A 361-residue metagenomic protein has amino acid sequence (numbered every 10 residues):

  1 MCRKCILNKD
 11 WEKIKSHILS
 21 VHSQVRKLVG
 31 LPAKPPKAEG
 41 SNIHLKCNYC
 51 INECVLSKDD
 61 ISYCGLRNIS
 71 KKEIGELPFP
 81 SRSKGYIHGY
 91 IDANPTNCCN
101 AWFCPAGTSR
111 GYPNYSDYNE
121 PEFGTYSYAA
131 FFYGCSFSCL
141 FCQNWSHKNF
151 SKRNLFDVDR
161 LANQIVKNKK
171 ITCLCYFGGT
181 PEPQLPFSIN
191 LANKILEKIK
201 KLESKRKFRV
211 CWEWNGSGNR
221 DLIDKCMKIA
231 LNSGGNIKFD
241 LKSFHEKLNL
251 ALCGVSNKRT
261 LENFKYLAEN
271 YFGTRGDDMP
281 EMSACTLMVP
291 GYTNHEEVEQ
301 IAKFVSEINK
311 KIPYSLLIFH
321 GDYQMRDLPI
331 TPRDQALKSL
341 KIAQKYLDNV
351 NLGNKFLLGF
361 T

Functional and structural regions predicted by a protein language model:
M1-H17, R26, P32-N42, C47-K58 (+2 more regions): Auxiliary Fe-S-binding modules of radical SAM enzymes
M1-T125: Flexible, acidic/Gly-rich N-terminal and inter-domain linker regions that tether and position cofactor-handling modules
K13, K58-I61, G75, F141 (+7 more regions): Generic domain-boundary/flexible-linker signal
K37, D117, E122, Y126 (+4 more regions): A general structural-boundary detector
K46-Y49, A129, C175, K238: Structured core elements
L66-N232: Conserved Radical SAM active-site core
L155-I330: Conserved AdoMet/S-adenosylmethionine-binding subsite of the radical SAM
